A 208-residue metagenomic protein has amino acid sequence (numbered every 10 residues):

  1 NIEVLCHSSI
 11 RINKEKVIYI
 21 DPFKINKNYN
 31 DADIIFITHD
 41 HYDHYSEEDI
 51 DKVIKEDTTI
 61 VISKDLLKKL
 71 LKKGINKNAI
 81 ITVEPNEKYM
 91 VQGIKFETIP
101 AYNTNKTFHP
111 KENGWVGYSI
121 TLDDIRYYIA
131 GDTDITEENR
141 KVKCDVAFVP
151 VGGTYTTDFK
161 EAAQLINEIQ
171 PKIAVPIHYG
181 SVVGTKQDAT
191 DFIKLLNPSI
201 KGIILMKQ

Functional and structural regions predicted by a protein language model:
N1-N30, I81-K143, T157, M206-Q208: Core dinuclear metal-dependent hydrolase active-site scaffold
E3, G74-M90, R140, A163 (+1 more regions): Binuclear metal-ion centers of metallo-dependent hydrolases, dominated by the metallo-beta-lactamase
I12, H39, S46, F96 (+3 more regions): Divalent metal-coordination and catalytic microenvironments
I20-D21, F36-I37, E97-A101, V149 (+1 more regions): Redox-cofactor binding/interface segments in oxidoreductases and associated redox assembly factors
F23-K69, I81, K143-F148, Q170: Active-site metal-binding motif and surrounding structural segment of the metallo-beta-lactamase
I50-T104, V116-Y118, T190: Portal/gating segments that form or line small-molecule/metal binding sites
S119-K172, P176-G184: Metallo-beta-lactamase
